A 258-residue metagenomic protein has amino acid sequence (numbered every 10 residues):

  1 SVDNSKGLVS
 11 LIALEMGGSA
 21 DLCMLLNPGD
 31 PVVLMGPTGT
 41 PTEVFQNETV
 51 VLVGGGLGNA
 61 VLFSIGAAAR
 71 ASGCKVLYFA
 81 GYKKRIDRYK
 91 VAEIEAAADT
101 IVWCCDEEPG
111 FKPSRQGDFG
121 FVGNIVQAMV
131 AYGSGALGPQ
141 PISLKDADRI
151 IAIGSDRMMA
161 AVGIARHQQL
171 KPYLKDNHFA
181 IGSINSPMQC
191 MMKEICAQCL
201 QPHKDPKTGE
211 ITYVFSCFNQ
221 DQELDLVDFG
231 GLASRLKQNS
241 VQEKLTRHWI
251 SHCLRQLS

Functional and structural regions predicted by a protein language model:
S1-V51: FAD-binding FR-type
L14-M16, P37, G55, G81-K83 (+1 more regions): Cofactor-binding loop segments of dinucleotide-utilizing enzymes, especially the Rossmann-like FAD- and NAD(P)+-binding
M24, N47, S64-G66, V91 (+1 more regions): Short amphipathic alpha-helical segments
T49-N59: Short, glycine-rich nucleotide/cofactor-binding loops
V51-L52, L77-A80, W103, A152: Structural beta-sheet core signal
N59-R70: Histidine-anchored nucleotide/phosphate-binding helix
A69-V76, D99: Conserved S-adenosyl-L-methionine
I86-S258: Reductase modules of NAD(P)H-dependent flavoproteins
